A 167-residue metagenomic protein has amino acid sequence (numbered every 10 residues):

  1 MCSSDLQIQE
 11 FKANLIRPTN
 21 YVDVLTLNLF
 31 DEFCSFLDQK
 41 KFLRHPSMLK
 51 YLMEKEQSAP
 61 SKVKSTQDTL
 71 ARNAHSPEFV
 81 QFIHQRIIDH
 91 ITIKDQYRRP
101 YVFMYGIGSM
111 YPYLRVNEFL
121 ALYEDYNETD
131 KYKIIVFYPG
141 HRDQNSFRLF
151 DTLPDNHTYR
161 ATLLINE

Functional and structural regions predicted by a protein language model:
C2-S3: Short, small-residue-biased leader/transition segments that mark boundaries at the very start of proteins
Q7-E32, Y132-K133, H141-N156: An interfacial alpha-helical scaffold signature
N20-Y21, D95-R98, T129-D130: Short helix-terminating capping/connector loops at secondary-structure junctions
L25-E78: Long, charge-dense
L27, M104-I107, F137-G140: Short His-Asn-centered micro-motif
E78-D95, Y123-E124: A short, acidic, amphipathic alpha-helical segment used as a generic capping/interface helix at domain edges
Q96-Y113: Conserved P-loop NTPase "ATPase switch" module shared by AAA+ and STAND
Y113-E167: Glycine-rich, aromatic-bearing surface loops/beta-hairpins
